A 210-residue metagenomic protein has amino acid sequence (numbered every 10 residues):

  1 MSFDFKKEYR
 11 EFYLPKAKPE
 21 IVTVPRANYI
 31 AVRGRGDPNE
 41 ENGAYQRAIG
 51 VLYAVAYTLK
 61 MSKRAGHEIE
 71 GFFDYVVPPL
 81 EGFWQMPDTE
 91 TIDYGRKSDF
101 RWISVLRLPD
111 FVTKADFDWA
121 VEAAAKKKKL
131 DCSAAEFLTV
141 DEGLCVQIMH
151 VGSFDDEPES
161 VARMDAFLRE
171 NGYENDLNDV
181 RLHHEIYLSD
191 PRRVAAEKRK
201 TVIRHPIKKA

Functional and structural regions predicted by a protein language model:
M1-A210: A solvent-exposed interaction/effector surface
